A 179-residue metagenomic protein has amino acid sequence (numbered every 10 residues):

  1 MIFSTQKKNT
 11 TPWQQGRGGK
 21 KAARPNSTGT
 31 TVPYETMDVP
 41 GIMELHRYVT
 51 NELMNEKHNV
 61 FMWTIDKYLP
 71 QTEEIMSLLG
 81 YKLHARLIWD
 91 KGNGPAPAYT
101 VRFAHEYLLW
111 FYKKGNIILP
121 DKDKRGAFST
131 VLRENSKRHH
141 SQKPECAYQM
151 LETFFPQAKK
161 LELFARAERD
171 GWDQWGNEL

Functional and structural regions predicted by a protein language model:
M1-L179: Class I S-adenosyl-L-methionine-dependent methyltransferase catalytic core
